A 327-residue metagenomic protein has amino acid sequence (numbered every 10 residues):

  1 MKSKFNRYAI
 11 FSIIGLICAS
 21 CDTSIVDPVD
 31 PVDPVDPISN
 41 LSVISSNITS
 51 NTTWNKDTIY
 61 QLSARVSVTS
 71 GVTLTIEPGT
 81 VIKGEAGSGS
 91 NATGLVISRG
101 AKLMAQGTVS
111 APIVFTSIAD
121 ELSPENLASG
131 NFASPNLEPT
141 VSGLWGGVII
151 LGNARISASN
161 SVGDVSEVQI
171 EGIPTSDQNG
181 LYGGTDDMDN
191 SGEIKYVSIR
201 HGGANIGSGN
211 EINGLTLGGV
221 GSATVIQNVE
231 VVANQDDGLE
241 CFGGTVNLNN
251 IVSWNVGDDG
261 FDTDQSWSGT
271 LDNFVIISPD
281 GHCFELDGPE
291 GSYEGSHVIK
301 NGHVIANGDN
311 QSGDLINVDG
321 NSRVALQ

Functional and structural regions predicted by a protein language model:
K2-I10: Bacterial N-terminal signal peptides that target proteins for export
S12-G15, I48: Processing junctions and N-termini across compartments
I17-S20: C-terminal motif of bacterial Sec signal peptides marking the signal peptidase cleavage site
D22-Q327: Beta-strand/loop edge motif enriched in small/polar residues
